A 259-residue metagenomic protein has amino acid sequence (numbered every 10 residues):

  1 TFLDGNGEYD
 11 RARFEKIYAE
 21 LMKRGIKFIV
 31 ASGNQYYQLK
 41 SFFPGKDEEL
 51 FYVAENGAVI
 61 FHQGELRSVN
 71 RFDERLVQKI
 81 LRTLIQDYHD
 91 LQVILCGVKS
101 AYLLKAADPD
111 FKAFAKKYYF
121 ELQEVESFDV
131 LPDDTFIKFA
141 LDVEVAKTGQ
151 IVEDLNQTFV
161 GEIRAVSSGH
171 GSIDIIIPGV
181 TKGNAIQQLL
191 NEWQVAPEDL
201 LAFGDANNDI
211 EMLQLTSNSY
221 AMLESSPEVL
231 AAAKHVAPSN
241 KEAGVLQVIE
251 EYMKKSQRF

Functional and structural regions predicted by a protein language model:
T1-G7, L213: Asp-based phosphoryl-transfer active-site loop
G7-I26, V69-Q78, Y119-L122, I177-N191 (+1 more regions): Short, acidic loop-to-helix structural element flanking the phosphoryl-transfer center in phosphate-processing enzymes
R11, D174-F259: Mg2+-dependent phosphoryl-transfer enzymes with acidic/Ser/Thr/Gly-rich catalytic loops
R11-F111: Active-site phosphate-binding/coordination module
R24-I29, E48-L50, I137-K138, E198-D199 (+1 more regions): Short active-site oxyanion
L39-F43, I151, L155, M212-L213 (+2 more regions): Hydrophobic packing residues within well-ordered alpha-helices of enzyme cores
K46-E48, N56, T158-G161, L215-T216 (+1 more regions): Short, structured coil segments at secondary-structure junctions
T83, D90-F203, N207-M212: Conserved acidic, metal-coordinating active-site core of Asp-based, Mg2+-dependent phosphoryl-transfer enzymes
